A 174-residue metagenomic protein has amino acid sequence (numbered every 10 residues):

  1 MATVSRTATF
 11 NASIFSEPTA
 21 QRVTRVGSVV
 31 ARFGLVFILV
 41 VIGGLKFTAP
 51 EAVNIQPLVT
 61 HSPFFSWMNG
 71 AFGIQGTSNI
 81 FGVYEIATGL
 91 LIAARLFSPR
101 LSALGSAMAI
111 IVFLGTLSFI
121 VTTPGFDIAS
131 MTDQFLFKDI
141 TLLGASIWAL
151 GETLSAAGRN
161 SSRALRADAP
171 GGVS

Functional and structural regions predicted by a protein language model:
A2-S174: Membrane-interface extramembranous regions
